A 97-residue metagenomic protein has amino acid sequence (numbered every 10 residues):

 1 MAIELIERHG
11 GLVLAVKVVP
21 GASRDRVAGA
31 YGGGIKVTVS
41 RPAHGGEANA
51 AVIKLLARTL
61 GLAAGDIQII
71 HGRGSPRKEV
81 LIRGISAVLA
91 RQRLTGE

Functional and structural regions predicted by a protein language model:
M1-I53, T59-A64, Q68-R73, K78-E97: Contiguous, often N-terminal, cationic amphipathic patches that form binding interfaces
